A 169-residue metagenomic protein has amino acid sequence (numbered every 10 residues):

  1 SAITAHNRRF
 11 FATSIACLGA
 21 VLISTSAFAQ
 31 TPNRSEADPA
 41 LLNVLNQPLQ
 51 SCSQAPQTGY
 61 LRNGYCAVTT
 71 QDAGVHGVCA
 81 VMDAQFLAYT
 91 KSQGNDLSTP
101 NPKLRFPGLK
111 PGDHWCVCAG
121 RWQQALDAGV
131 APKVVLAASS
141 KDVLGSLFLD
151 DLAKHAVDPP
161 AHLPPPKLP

Functional and structural regions predicted by a protein language model:
A2-I15: Bacterial N-terminal signal peptides that target proteins for export
S24-S26: N-terminal signal peptide c-region/cleavage motif recognized by signal peptidases
P32-Q85: Extended boundary segments
S98-R105: Short alpha-helix capping/helix-loop boundary micro-motifs
W122-G145: Short, compositionally biased
D142-P169: Glycine- and charge-enriched low-complexity intrinsically disordered segments
